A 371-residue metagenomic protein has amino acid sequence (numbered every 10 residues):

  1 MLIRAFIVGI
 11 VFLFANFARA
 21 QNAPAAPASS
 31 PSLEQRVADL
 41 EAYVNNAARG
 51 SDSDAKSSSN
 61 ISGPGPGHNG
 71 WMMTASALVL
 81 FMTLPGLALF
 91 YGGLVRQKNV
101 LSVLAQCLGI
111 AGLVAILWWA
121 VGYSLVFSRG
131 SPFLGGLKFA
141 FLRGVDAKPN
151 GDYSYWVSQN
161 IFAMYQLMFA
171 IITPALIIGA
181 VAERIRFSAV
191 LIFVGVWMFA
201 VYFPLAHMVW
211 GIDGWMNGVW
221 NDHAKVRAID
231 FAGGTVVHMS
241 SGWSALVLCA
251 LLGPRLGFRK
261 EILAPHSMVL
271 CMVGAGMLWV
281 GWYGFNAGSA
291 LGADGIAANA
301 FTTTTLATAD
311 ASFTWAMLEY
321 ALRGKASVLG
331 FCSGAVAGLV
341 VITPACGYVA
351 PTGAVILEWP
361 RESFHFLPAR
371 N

Functional and structural regions predicted by a protein language model:
L2-I3, Q21-N371: Hydrophobic alpha-helical transmembrane bundles of multi-pass membrane proteins
R4-A15: Bacterial N-terminal signal peptides
N16-A20: Sec/Tat signal peptide C-region and signal peptidase I cleavage site
